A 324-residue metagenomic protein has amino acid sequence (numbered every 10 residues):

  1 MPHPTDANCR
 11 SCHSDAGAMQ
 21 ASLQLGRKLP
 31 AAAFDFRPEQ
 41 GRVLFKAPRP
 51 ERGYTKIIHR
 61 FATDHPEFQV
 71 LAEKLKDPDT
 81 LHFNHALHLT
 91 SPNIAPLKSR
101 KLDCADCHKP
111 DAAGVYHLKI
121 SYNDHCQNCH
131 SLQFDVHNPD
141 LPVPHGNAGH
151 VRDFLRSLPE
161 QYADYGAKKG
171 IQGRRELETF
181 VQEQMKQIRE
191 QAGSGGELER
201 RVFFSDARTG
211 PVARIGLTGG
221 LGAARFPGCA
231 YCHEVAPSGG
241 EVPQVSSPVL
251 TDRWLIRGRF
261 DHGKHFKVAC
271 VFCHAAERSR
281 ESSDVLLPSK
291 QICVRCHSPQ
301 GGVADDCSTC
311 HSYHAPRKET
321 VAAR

Functional and structural regions predicted by a protein language model:
M1-R324: Short sequence/structural segments immediately N-terminal
